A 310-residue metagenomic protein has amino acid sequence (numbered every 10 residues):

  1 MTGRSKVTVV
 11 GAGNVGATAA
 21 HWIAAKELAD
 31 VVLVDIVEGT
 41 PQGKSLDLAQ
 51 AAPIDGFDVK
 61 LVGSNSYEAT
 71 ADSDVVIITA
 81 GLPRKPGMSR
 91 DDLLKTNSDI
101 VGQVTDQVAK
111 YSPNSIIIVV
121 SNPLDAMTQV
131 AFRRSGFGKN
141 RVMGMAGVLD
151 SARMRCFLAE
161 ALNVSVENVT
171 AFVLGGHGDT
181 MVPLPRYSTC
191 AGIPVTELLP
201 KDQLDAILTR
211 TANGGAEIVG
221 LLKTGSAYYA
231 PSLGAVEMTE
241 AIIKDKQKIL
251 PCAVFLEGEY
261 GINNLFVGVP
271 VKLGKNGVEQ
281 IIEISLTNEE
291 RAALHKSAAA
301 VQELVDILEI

Functional and structural regions predicted by a protein language model:
V7-V9, L33: Hydrophobic Val/Ile/Leu positions in short beta-strands of Rossmann-like dinucleotide-binding domains
A12-G13: Glycine-rich Rossmann-fold phosphate-binding loop(s) that bind the pyrophosphate of adenine dinucleotide cofactors
G16-A17: N-terminal Rossmann-fold NAD(P) dinucleotide-binding loop
A25-D30, G136-G138: Conserved S-adenosyl-L-methionine
V34-S73, Q302-I310: Conserved N-terminal Rossmann-fold NAD(P) cofactor-binding segment
I54-S115: Rossmann-like NAD(P)-binding element
S89-C156: Rossmann-like NAD(P)(H) cofactor-binding subdomain of soluble oxidoreductases
S135-R141, D150-I310: C-terminal substrate-binding/catalytic lobe of Rossmann-fold NAD(P)-dependent dehydrogenases
